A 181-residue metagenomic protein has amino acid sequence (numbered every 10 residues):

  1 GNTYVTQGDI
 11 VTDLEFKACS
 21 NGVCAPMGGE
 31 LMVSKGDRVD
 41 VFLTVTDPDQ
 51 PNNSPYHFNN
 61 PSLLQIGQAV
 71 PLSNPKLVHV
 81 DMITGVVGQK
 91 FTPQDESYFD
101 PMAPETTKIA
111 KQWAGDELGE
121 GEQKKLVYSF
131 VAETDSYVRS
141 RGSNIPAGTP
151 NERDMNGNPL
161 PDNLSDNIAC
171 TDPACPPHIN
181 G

Functional and structural regions predicted by a protein language model:
G1-G181: C-terminal functional module detector
